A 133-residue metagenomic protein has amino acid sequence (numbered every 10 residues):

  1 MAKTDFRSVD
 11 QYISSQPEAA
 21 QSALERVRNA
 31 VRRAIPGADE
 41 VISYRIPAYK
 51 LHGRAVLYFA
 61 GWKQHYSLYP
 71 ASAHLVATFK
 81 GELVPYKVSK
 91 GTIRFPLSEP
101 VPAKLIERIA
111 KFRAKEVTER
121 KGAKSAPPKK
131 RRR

Functional and structural regions predicted by a protein language model:
M1-R133: Charge-dense, helix-prone N-terminal extensions
